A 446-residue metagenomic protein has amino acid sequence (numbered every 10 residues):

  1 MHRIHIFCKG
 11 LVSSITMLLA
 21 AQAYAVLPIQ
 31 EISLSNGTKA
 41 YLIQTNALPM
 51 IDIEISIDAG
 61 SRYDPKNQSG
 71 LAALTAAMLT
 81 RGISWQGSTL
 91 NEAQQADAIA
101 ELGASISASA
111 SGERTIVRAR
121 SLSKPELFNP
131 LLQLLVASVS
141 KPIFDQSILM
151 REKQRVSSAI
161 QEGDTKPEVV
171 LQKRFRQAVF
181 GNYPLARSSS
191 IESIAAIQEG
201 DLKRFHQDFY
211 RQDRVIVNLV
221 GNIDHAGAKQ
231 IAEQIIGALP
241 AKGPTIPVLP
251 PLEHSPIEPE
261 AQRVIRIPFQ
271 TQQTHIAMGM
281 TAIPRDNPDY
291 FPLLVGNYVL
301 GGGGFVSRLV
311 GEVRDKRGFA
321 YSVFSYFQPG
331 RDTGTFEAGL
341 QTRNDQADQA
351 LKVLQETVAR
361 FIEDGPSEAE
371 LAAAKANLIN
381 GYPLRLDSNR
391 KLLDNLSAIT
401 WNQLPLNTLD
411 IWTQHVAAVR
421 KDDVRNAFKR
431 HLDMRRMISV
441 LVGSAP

Functional and structural regions predicted by a protein language model:
V26-I32, A96, R176-I216, L249-S255 (+2 more regions): Histidine-acidic residue clusters that define the catalytic metal-binding segment of zinc metallopeptidase domains
E54-A119, P184, S188, G304-F319: M16/MPP (pitrilysin/insulinase) zinc-metallopeptidase core fold and M16-derived inactive scaffolds
S61, S105, A277-T281, G301-T342: A structural supersecondary motif
G82-T89, A119-R151, G303, F324 (+1 more regions): M16/insulysin-pitrilysin zinc metalloprotease superfamily fold
Q94-F205, A226, A372-R390, D394: Acidic/histidine-enriched segments that form metal/cofactor-coordinating and catalytic pocket/exosite environments
K173, E199-I235, R436-M437: Non-catalytic, conformational "gating/processing" segments within enzyme and secreted inhibitor domains
N182, A186, I216-P284, L441-P446: An aromatic/glycine/proline-enriched structural segment found at the starts of mature extracellular/organellar domains
I216-G221, I257, L340, A369-P446: C-terminal regions of mature proteins
